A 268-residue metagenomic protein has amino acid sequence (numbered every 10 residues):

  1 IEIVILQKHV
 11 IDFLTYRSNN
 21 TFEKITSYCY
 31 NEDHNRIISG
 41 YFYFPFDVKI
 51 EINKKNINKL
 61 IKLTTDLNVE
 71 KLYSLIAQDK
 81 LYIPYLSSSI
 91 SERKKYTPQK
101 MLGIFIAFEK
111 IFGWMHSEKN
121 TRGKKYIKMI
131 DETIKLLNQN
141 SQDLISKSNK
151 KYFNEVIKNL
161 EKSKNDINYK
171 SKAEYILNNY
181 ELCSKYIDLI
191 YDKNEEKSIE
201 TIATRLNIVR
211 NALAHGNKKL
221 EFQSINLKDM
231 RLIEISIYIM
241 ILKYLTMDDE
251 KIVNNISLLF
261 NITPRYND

Functional and structural regions predicted by a protein language model:
I1-P84, S91-K95, N226-N267: Charged, non-catalytic interaction/linker regions at domain boundaries that couple catalytic cores to substrate
Q7-I11, F108, R210: Short, well-ordered alpha-helical packing segments
N19-E23, G113-G123, F222-Q223, E250: Short, solvent-exposed secondary-structure capping/transition elements
P45-L63, K71, S117, I134-L144 (+2 more regions): Charged, low-complexity surface segments at secondary-structure and domain boundaries
L67, A77-P84, Q99-I106, T121 (+6 more regions): Generic recognition of stable, solvent-exposed alpha-helical segments in well-folded globular domains
D79-E181, V253-N261: Amphipathic alpha-helical interface elements
I145-D268: Polyanionic, low-complexity intrinsically disordered segments
